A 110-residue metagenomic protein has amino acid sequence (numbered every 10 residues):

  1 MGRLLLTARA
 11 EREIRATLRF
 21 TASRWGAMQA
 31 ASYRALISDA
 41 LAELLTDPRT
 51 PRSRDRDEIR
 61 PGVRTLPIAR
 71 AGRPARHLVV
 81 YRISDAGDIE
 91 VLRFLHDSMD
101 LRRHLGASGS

Functional and structural regions predicted by a protein language model:
M1-R64: Basic, Lys/Arg-enriched alpha-helical interface segments
L5, P67, E90: Conserved beta-strand segments that form the floor/walls of ligand-binding pockets within enzyme and binding domains
G62-T65, R76-L78: Short hydrophobic/aromatic beta-strand or adjacent loop that forms the aromatic wall/cage of a ligand/substrate-binding
R70-S110: Enriched for short, Lys/Arg-rich terminal
